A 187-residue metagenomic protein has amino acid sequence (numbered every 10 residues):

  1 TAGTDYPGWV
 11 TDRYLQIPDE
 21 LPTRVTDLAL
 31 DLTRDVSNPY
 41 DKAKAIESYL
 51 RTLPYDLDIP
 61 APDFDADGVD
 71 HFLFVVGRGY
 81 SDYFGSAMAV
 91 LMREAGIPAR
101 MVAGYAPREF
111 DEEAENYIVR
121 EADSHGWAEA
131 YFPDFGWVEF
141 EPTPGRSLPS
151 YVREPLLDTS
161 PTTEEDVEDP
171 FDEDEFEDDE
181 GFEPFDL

Functional and structural regions predicted by a protein language model:
T1-V75, A95: Acidic low-complexity segments
W9-V10, Y14-P18, L50, P54-D56 (+2 more regions): Juxtamembrane membrane-insertion context
L28, G68, A87-M88, W127: Short, hydrophobic/aromatic alpha-helical segments in well-folded domains
I46, G77-G104, A128: Cysteine-centered nucleophilic/redox motifs
P60-D65, A103-E109: Acidic/histidine-enriched alpha-helical segments
H71-Y80, E115-V119: Short, contiguous acidic/charged loop-to-helix segments that flank catalytic cores in large enzymes
